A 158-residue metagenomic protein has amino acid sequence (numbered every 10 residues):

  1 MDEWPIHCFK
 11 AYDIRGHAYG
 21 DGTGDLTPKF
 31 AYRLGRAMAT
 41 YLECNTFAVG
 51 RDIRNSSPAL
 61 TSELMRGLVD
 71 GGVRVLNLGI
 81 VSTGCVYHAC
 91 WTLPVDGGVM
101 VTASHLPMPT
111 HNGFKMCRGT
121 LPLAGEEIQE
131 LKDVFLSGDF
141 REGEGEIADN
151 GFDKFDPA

Functional and structural regions predicted by a protein language model:
M1-R66, D70-G71, I147-A158: An N-terminal, well-structured beta->alpha segment
W4-F9, H105, D133-F140: Short, compositionally biased low-complexity segments
P5-K10, I14, T110-N112, G119 (+1 more regions): Glycine-rich, flexible loop/turn motifs
G20-D21, A59, C90, G98 (+5 more regions): Generic alpha-helix signal with a bias toward terminal, lower-confidence helices and secondary-structure junctions
A39, E43-L121: Ferredoxin-reductase
N112-A158: Gly/Ser/Thr-enriched, mixed-charge loops and adjacent short helices that form phosphate/oxyanion-binding elements
